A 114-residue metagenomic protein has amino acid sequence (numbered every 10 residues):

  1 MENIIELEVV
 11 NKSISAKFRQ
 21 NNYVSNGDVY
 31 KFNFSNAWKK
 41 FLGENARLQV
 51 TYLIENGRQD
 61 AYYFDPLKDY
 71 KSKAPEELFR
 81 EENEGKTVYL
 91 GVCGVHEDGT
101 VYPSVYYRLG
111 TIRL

Functional and structural regions predicted by a protein language model:
M1-L114: Charged linear interaction tracts used for macromolecular binding and regulation
